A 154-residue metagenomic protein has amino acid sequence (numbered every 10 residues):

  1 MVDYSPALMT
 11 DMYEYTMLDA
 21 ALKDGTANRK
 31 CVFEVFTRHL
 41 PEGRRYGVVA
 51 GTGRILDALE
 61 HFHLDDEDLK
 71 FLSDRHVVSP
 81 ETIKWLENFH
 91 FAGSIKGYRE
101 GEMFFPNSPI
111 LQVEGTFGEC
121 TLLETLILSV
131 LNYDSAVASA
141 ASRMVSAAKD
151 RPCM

Functional and structural regions predicted by a protein language model:
M1-M154: Ordered alpha/beta subdomains of enzyme catalytic regions
